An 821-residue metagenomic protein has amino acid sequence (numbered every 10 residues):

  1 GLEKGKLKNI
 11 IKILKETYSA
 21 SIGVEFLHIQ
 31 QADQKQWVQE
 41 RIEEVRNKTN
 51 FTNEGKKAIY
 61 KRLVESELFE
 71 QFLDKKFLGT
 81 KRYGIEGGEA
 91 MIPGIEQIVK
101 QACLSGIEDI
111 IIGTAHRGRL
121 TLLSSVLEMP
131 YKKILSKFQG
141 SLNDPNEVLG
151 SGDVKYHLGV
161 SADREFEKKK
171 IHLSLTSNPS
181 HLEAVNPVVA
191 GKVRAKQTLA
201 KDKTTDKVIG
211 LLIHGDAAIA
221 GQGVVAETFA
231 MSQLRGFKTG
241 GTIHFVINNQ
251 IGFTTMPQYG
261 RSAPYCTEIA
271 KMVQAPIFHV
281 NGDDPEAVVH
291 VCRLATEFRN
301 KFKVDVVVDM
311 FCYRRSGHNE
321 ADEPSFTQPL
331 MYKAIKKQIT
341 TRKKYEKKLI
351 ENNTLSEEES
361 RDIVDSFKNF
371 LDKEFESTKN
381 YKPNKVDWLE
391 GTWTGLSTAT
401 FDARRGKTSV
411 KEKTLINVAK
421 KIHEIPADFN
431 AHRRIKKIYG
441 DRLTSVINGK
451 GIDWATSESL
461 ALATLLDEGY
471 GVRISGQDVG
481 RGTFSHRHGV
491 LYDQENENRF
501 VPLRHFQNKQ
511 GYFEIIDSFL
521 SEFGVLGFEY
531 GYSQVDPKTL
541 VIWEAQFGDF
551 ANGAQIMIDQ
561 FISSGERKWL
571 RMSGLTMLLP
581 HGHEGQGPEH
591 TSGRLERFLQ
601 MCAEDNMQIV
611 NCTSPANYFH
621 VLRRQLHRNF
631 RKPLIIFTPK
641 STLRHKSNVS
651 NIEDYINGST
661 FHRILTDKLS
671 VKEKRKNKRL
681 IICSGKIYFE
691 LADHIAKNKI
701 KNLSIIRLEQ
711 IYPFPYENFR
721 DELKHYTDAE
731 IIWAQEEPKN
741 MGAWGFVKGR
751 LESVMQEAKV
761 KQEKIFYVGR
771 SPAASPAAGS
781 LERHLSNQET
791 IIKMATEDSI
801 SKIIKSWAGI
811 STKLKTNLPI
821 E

Functional and structural regions predicted by a protein language model:
G1-M91, I107: Extended, charge-enriched "interface" segments that sit outside catalytic cores
A90, S174-T378, D549, E584-Q586 (+1 more regions): Glycine-rich ThDP/TPP pyrophosphate-binding loop and its adjacent helix/strand module within ThDP-dependent enzymes
P93, Q97-V126, H214-Q233, K303 (+5 more regions): Conserved phosphate/anionic-ligand binding catalytic regions in large, soluble enzymes, centered on
E108-F278, F484-D536: Cofactor-binding active-site loop characterized by glycine-rich and histidine/acidic residues
T114-L122, I247-Q250, D309-P324, D362-F370 (+8 more regions): A glycine-rich phosphate-binding loop feature that marks nucleotide/adenosyl-phosphate handling sites
M310, A729-P738: Acidic beta-strand-to-loop metal/phosphate-binding motif
T341-R342, N352, S356-V472: Hard-cation-handling environments
Y345-K348, N352-L355, G585-L595, A603 (+5 more regions): Peripheral docking tails and interdomain loops at the edges of cofactor- or intermediate-handling domains
